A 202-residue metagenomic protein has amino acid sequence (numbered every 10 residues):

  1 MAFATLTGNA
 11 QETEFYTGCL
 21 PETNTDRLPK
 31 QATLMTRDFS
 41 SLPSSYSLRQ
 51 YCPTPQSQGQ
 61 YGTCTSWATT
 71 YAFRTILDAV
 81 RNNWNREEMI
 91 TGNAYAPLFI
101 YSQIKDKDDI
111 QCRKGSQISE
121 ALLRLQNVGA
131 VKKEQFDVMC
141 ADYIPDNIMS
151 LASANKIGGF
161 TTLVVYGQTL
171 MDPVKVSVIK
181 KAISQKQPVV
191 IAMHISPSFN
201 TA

Functional and structural regions predicted by a protein language model:
M1-T5: Bacterial N-terminal signal peptides
L6-G62, S66-M89, Q111-K133, V190: Structured alpha-helical subdomains that flank or immediately precede key functional sites
L42, T70-R74, Y101-A202: Predominantly the structural core of cysteine protease catalytic domains
G92-N93: Cytochrome P450 heme-thiolate monooxygenase catalytic core
